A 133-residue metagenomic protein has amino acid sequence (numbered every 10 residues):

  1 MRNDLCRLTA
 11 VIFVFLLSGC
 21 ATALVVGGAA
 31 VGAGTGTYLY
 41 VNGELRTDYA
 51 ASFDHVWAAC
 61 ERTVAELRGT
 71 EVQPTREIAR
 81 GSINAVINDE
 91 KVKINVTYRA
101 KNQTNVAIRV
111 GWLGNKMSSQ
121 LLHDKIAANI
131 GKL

Functional and structural regions predicted by a protein language model:
M1, C20-T22: Absolute protein N-terminus
M1-T9: Bacterial N-terminal signal peptides that target proteins for export
A10-V14: Hydrophobic helical h-region of N-terminal Sec-dependent signal peptides in bacterial secretory/periplasmic proteins
F15-G19: C-terminal motif of bacterial Sec signal peptides marking the signal peptidase cleavage site
T22-L133: Ser/Thr-rich, low-complexity intrinsically disordered terminal regions
